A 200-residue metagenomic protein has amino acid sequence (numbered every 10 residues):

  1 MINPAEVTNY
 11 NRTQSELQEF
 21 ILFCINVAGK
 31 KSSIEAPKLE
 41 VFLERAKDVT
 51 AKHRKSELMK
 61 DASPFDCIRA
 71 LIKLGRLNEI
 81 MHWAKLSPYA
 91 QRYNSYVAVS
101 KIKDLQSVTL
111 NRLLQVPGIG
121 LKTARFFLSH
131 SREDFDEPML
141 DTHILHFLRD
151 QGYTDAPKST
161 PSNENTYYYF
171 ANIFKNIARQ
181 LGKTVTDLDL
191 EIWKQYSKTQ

Functional and structural regions predicted by a protein language model:
M1-E19, Y89-S100, Q106-V108, Q115-Q200: C-terminal accessory module of base-excision DNA glycosylases/AP lyases that mediates lesion recognition and DNA
P4-V7, E19-V27, G75-H82: Glycine-/proline-rich flexible loop or hinge segments
Q14-A46, Y168: Extended cationic-aromatic binding surfaces that line active-site or macromolecule-binding grooves and engage
F23, V27-K30, L39, C67 (+3 more regions): Generic hydrophobic/packing signal
G29-P37, V49-H53, K103, D134 (+2 more regions): Amphipathic alpha-helical interaction segments
E44-P117: Alpha-helical ds-nucleic-acid-binding substructure associated with the helix-hairpin-helix region of base-excision DNA
